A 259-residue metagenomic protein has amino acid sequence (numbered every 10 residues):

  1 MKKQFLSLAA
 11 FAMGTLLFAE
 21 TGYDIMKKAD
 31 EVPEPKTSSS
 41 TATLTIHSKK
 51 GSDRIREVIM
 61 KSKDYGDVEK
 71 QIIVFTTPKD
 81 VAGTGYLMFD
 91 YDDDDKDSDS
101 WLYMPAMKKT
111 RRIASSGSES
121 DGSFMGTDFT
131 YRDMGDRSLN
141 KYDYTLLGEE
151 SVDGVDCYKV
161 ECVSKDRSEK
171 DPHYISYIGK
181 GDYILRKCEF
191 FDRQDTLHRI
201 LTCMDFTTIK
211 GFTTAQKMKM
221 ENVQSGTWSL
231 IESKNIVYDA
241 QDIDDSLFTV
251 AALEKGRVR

Functional and structural regions predicted by a protein language model:
M1-Q4: Positively charged n-region of N-terminal signal peptides that target proteins for export
L6-F11: Sec-dependent N-terminal signal peptides
M13-A19: Sec/Tat signal peptide C-region and signal peptidase I cleavage site
T21-A106: N-terminal mature ectodomain segment of secretory-pathway/periplasmic proteins
K27, T45, S52-I59, D67 (+9 more regions): Ribonuclease/tRNase effector modules and their secretory precursors
S39-T45, I55-I59, D143, S151 (+3 more regions): Ser/Thr- (and often Asn-) enriched beta-sheet segments in non-cytosolic proteins
T76, L87-F89, D99-Y103, I113 (+3 more regions): Gly/Pro-enriched, hydrophobic low-complexity segments that function as extracytoplasmic propeptides/linkers
F248-V258: Short, low-complexity, Pro/Ser/Thr/Gly-rich segments in the mature regions of secreted, periplasmic
